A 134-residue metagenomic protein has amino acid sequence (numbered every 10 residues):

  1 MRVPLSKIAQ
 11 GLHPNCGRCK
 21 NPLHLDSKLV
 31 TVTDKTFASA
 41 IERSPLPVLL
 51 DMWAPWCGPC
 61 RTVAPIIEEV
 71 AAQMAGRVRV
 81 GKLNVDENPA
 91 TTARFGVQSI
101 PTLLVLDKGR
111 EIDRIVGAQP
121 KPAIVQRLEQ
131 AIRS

Functional and structural regions predicted by a protein language model:
M1-V3, L23, A64: Cys/His-rich microdomains that often coordinate metals
V3-P14: Short linker/helix segments within small regulatory modules
K7, S99, L104-S134: Non-catalytic, surface beta->alpha helical segment in thiol-disulfide oxidoreductase systems
C16-C19, C60: Short cysteine-rich clusters marking metal-coordination/redox-active sites
K20-K28: Short Cys/His-rich micro-motifs in 6-15 aa windows
V30-V48, P89: A short beta-strand-turn-helix
V32, M52, V63-A90, V97: Thiol-based oxidoreductase modules, predominantly thioredoxin-like and allied folds used for disulfide exchange
P45, M52-W56, S99: Short pre-active-site segment immediately N-terminal to redox-active cysteine/selenocysteine motifs in thiol-based
